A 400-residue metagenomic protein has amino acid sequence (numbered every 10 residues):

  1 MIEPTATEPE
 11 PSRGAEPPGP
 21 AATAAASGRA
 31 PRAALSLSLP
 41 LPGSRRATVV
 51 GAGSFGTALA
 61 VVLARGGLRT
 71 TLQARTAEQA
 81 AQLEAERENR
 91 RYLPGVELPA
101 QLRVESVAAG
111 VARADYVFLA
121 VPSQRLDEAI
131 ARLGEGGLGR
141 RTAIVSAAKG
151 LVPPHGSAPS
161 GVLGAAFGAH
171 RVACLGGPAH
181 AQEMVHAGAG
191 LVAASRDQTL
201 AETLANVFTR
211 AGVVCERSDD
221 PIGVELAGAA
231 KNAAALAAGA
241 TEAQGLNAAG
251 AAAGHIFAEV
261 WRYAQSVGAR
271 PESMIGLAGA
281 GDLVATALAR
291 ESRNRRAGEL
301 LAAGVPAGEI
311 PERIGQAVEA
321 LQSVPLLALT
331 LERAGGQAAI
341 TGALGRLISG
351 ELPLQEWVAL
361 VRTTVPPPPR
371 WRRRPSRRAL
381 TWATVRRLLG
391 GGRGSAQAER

Functional and structural regions predicted by a protein language model:
I2-E3, T7, R13, G28-V96 (+3 more regions): NAD(P)+-binding Rossmann beta1-loop-alpha1 motif at the extreme N-terminus of oxidoreductases
G53, T57, A77, V104-A108 (+19 more regions): Electropositive phosphate-/nucleotide-binding environments in soluble metabolic enzymes
L98, V104, A109-G188, L204-A205: Rossmann-like NAD(P)(H) cofactor-binding subdomain of soluble oxidoreductases
R125, G136, V162-R171, G188-S273: Internal alpha-helical scaffold of NAD(P)-dependent oxidoreductase catalytic cores
S146, R171-G176, C215-D219, I275-G276 (+1 more regions): General beta-strand structural signal in soluble alpha/beta enzymes
K231, A235-G239, Q265-G279, L283-R400: NAD(P)-dependent Rossmann-like dehydrogenase/reductase catalytic/cofactor-binding core
